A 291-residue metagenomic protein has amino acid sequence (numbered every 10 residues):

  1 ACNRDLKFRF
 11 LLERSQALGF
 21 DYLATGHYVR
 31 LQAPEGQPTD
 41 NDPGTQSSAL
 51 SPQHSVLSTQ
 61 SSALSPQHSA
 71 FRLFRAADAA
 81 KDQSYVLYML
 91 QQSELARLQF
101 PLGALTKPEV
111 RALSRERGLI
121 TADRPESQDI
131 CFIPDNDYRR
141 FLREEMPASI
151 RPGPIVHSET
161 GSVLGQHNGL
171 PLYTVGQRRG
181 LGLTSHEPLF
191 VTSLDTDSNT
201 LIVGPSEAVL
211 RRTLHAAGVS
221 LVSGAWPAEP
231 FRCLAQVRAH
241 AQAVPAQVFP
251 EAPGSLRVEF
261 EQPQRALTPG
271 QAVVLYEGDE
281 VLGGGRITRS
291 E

Functional and structural regions predicted by a protein language model:
A1-G44, H68-L282, R286-S290: Nucleotide-activated chemistry modules centered on ATP-dependent adenylation/adenylyltransferase
Q46-H68: Intrinsically disordered, low-complexity repeat regions of secreted/extracellular protein precursors
